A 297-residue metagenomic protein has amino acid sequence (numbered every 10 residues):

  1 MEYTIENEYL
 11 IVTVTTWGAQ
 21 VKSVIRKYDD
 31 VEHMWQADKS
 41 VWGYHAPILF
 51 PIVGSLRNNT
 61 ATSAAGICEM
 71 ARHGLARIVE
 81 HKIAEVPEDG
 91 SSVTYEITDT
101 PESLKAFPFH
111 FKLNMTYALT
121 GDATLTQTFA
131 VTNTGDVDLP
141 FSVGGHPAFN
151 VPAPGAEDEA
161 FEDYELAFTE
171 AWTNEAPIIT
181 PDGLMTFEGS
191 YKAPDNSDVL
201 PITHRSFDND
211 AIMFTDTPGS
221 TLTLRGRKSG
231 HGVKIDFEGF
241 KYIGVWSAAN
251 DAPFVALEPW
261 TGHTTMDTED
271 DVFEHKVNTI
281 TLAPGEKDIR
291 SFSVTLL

Functional and structural regions predicted by a protein language model:
M1-E8: Short, Gly/Pro- and small/polar-rich lid/capping loops
L10, R26, H73-E85, S197-V277: Acidic/His-leaning functional-site neighborhoods
I11-I67: Acidic-aromatic substrate-binding/catalytic surfaces of carbohydrate-active enzymes
V14, A61-E69, I280-L297: Short Pro-Gly-centered flexible turn/kink motifs
V14, F129-G135, S247: Asparagine-centered strand-capping/turn motif at beta-strand->loop junctions
G66-D122: Extended, loop-rich substrate-binding clefts of extracytoplasmic carbohydrate-active enzymes
L119, A130-V131, V294: Hydrophobic beta-strand positions in extracellular immunoglobulin-like domains
A148-V151, G155-F237: Active-site/ligand-binding surface loops and adjacent short beta/alpha elements that line catalytic pockets across
